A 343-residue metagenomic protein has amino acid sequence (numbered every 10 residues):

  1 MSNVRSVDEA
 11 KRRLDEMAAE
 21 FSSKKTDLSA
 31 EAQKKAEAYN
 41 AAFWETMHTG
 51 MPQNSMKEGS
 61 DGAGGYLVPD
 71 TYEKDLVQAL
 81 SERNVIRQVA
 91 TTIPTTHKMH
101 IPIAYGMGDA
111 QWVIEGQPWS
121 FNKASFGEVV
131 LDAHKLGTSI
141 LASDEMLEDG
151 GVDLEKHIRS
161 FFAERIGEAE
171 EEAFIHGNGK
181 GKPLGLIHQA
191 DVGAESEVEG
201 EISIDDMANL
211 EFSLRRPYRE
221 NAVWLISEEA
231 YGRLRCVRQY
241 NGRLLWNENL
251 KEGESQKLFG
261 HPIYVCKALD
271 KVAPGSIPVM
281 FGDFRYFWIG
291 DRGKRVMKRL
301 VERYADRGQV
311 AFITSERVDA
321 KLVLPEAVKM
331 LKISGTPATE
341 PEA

Functional and structural regions predicted by a protein language model:
M1-S125, V129, K267: Assembly-associated, polar helix/coil segments characteristic of icosahedral protein shells
T71-A343: Structured, hydrophobic secondary-structure cores that serve as assembly/anchoring elements
